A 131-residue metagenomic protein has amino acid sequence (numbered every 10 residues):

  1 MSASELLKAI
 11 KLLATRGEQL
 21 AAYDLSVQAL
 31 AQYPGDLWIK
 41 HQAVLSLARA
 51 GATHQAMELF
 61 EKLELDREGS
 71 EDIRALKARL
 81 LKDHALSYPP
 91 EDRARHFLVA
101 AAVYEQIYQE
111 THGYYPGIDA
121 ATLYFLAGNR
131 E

Functional and structural regions predicted by a protein language model:
M1-K11, Y33-L45, R49, E68-S87 (+1 more regions): Amphipathic alpha-helical repeat scaffolds of TPR domains
L13-R16: Extreme N-terminal leader/anchor segments
E18-G35: Internal amphipathic alpha-helical repeat/solenoid segments
Q28-A29, K62-L63, Q106-I107: Canonical positions in the second alpha-helix
K40, Q55-L59, L63: Hydrophobic/aromatic-rich structural module bridging two neighboring secondary-structure elements via a short loop
